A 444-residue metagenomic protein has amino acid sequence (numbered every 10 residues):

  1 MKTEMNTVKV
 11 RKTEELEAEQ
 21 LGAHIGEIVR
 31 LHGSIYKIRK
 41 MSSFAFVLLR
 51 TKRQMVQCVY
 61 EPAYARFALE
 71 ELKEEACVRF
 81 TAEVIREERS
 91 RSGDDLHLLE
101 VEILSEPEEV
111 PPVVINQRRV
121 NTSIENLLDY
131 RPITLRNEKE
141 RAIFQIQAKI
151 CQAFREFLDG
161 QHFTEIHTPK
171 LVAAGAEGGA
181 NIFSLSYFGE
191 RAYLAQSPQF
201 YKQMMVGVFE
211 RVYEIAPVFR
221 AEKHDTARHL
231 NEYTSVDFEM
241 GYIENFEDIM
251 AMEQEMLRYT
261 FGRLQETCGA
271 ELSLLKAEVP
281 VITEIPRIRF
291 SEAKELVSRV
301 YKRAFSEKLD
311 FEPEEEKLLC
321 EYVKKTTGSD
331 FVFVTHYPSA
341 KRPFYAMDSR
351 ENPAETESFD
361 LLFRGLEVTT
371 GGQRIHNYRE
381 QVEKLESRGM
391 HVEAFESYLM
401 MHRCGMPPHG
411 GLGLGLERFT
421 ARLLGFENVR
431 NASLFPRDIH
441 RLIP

Functional and structural regions predicted by a protein language model:
K2-G241, M400, A421: Class II aminoacyl-tRNA synthetase-like tRNA-binding/catalytic domains
R39, R86, S105, F154-F157 (+8 more regions): A generic secondary-structure signal for well-formed alpha-helical elements
P111-N121, L230-N231, E253-E255, D348-N352 (+1 more regions): Short intrinsically disordered coil segments
P112-N116, Q147, H167-L171, I215-P217 (+6 more regions): Short coil/turn segments at secondary-structure boundaries
Q147, C151, R155, D159 (+3 more regions): Hydrophobic face of alpha-helices
A176-E177, E255-L361, S387-S397, C404-G405: Metal-assisted phosphate- and nucleotidyl-transfer catalytic regions
G207-P217, L230, T234-N245, S329-P444: TRNA-recognition modules of translation machinery and tRNA-sensing kinases, especially anticodon-binding
G241-I249, Q254, L296: Extended, domain-scale alpha-helical bundle/helix-rich regions
